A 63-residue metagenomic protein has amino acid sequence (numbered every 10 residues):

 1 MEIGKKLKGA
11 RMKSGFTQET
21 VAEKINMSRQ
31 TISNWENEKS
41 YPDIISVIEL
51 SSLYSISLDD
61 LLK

Functional and structural regions predicted by a protein language model:
K5-T20: Short basic helix-loop element that most often maps to the first helix and adjoining turn of HTH DNA-binding modules
L7, V21-A22, I32-W35, L61: Conserved hydrophobic/aromatic packing and binding residues within compact polymer-binding modules
M12, E23, N34, S52: Alpha-helical residues within the helix-turn-helix
E19, Q30, I48: Residues within helix-turn-helix
N26-S40: Recognition helix of helix-turn-helix/homeodomain-like DNA-binding domains that insert into the DNA major groove
I45-D60: DNA major-groove recognition helix of helix-turn-helix/homeodomain DNA-binding modules
